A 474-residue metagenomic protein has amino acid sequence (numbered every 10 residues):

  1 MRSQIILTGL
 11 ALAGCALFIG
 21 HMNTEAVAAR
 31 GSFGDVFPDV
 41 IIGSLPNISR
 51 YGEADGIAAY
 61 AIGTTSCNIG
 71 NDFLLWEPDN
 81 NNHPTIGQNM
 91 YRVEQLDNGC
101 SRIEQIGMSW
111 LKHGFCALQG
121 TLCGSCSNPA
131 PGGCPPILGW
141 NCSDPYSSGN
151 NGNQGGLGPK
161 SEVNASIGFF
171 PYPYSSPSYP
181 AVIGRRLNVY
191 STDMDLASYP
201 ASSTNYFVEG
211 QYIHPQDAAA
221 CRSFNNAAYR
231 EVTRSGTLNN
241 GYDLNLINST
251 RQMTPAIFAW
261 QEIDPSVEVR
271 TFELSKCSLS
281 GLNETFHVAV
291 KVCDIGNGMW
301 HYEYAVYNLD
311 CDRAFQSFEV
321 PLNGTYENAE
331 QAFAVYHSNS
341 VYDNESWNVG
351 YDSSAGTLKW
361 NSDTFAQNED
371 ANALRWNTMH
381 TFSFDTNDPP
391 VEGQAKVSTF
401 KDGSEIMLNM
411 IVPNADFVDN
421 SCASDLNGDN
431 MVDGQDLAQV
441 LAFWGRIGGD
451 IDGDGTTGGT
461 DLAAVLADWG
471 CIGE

Functional and structural regions predicted by a protein language model:
M1-R30: Sec-dependent, cleavable N-terminal signal peptides
F33-R230: Solvent-exposed N-terminal domain segments of exported/luminal and surface proteins
Y179-P200, N361-E392, T399: Low-complexity, intrinsically disordered segments enriched in Ser/Thr together with acidic residues
S202-I213, A220-R234, T386-F417: Serine/threonine-enriched low-complexity regions used as flexible
Q216-E268, N409-D419: Short beta-strand elements
V290-C311: Short beta-strand elements of extracellular/lumenal beta-sandwich folds
Q316-N344: Solvent-exposed beta-hairpin/edge-strand motifs
L426-G448, D454-E474: Alpha-helical segments with a strong preference for the paired helices of cellulosomal dockerin domains
